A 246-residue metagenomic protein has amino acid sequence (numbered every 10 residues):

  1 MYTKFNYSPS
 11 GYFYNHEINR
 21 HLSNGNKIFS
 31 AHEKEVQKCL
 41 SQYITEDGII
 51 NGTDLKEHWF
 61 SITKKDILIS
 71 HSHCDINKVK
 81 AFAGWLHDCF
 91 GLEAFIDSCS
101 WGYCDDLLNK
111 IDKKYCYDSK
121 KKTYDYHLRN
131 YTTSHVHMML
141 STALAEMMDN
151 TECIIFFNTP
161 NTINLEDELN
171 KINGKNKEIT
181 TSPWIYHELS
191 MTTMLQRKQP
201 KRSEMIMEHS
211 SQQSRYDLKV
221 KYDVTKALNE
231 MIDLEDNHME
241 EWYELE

Functional and structural regions predicted by a protein language model:
M1-S23, M191-E246: C-terminal tail/extension regions appended to the core domain(s) of diverse proteins
Y2-T151, E246: Conserved N-terminal substructure of TIR/SEFIR domains
L55, D97, T180, N237-H238: Acidic, low-complexity intrinsically disordered regions
H87-F95, Y186-R202: Structural alpha-beta junctions
D97, I155-N158, M205-H209: Short beta-strand segments at enzyme active-site cores
C116-H137, A143-L195: Conserved beta-strand-loop-alpha-helix hinge of the TIR/SEFIR fold
